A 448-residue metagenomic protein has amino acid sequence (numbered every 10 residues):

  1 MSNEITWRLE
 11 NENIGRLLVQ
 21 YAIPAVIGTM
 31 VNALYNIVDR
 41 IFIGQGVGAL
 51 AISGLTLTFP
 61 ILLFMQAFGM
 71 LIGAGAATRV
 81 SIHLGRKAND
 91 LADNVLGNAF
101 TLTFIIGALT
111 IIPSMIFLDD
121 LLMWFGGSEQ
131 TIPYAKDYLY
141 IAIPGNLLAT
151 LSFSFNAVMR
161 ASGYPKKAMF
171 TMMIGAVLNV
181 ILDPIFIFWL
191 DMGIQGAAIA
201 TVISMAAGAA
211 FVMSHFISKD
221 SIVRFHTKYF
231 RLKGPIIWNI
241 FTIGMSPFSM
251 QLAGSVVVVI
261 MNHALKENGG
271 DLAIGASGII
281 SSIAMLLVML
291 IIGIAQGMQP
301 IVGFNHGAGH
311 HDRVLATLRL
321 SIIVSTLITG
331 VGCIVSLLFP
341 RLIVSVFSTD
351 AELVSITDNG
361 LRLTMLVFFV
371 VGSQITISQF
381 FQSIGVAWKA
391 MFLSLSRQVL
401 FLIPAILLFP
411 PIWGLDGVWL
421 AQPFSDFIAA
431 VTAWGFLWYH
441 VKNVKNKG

Functional and structural regions predicted by a protein language model:
M1-A22, V80-G145, W189-G244, V302-V367 (+1 more regions): Short alpha-helical transmembrane segments in multi-pass integral membrane proteins
N11, G15-L34, V38, I61-F68 (+7 more regions): Residue-level signal for short hydrophobic patches within transmembrane helices of multi-pass membrane transporters
Q20-D39, I141, G175, S204-G208 (+2 more regions): Transmembrane helical elements of multi-pass membrane transporters/channels
I27, V31, Y35, M65-G69 (+12 more regions): Residue-level hotspots within pore-lining transmembrane alpha-helices of multi-pass secondary transporters
L34-S53, L122-E129, I185-M192, S255-S282 (+4 more regions): Helix-terminus/linker motif at the lipid-water interface of multi-pass membrane proteins
I52-I112, A149-A168, A276-I334, L338-P340 (+2 more regions): Small-residue-rich hydrophobic transmembrane alpha-helices
F64-A67, I111, N179-P184, A209-M213 (+4 more regions): Hydrophobic transmembrane alpha-helices of multi-pass small-molecule transporters
G73, I141-R160, A168-A176, A197-V212 (+4 more regions): Short runs within selected transmembrane alpha-helices of multi-pass transporters and secretion channels
